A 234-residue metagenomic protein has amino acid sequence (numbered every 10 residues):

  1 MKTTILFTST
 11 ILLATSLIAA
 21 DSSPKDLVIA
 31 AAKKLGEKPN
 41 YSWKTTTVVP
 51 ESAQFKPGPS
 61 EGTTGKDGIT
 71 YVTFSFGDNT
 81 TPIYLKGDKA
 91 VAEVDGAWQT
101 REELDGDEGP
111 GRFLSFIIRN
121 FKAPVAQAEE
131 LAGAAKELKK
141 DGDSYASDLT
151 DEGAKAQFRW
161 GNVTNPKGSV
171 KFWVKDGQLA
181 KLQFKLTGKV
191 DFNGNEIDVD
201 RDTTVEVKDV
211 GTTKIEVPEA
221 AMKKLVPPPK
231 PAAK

Functional and structural regions predicted by a protein language model:
K2-T3, I11-I69, G211-K234: N-terminal leader/targeting segments and the immediate start of mature chains
A20-D26, V94-N162: Flexible, processing/modification-adjacent segments and terminal tails in exported/periplasmic/extracellular proteins
L35-N40, E61-Y71, Y84-A90, G142 (+2 more regions): Short, solvent-exposed coil/turn segments at beta-strand boundaries
T46-A53, G77-N79, A92-Q99, T187-D191 (+1 more regions): Hydrophobic lipid-interacting interfaces of membrane-associated proteins
P50, S75-T81, F184-F192, A221-P231: Short, solvent-exposed aromatic-acidic interface loops
Q54-K56, S75-G77, E130-G133, V163-P166 (+1 more regions): Short solvent-exposed loop/turn micro-motifs enriched in small/polar/acidic residues
P59-K122: An acidic-aromatic
G142-A220: Gly/Pro-enriched, hydrophobic low-complexity segments that function as extracytoplasmic propeptides/linkers
